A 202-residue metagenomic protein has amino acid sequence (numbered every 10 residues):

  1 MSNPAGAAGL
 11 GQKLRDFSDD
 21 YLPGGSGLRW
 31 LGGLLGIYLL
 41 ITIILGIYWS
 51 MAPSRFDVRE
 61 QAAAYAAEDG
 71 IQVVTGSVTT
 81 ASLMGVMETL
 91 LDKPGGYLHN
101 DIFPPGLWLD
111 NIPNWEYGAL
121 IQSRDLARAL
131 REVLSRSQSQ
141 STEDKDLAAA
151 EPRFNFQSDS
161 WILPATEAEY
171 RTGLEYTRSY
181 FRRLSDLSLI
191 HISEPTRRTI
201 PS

Functional and structural regions predicted by a protein language model:
M1-S26: N-terminal Lys/Arg-rich, disordered targeting/topogenic segments
G33-G46: Hydrophobic membrane-insertion alpha-helices, especially the h-region of bacterial N-terminal signal peptides
I41-I44, M51, D69: Cleavable Sec-type N-terminal signal peptides
G46-V58: Hydrophobic single-pass membrane-insertion segments
E60-P164: N-terminal Sec/ER secretory leader and immediately downstream segment of secreted/extracellular precursors
L130, L184, T199-I200: Generic hydrophobic alpha-helical segments
N155-L189, S193: Soluble oligomerization/assembly scaffold segments of membrane-associated complexes
I190-S202: Single conserved hydrophobic/aromatic residue that forms the stacking wall/gate of nucleotide- or nucleobase-binding
